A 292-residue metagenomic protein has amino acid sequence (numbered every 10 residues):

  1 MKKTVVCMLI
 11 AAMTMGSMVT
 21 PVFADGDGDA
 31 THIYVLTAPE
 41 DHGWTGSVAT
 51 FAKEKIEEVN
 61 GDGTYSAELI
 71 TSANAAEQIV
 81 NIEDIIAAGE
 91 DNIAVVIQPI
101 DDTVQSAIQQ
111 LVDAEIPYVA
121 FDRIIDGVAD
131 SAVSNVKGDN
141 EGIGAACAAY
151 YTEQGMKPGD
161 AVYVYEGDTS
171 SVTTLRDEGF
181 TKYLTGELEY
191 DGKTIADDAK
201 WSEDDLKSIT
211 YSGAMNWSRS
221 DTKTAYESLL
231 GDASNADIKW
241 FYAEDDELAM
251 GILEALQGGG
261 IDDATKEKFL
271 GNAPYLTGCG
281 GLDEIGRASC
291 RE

Functional and structural regions predicted by a protein language model:
M1-G26, A52: Gram-positive cell-envelope targeting signals
F23-E292: A residue-level marker of the well-folded mature domains of exported/periplasmic proteins
